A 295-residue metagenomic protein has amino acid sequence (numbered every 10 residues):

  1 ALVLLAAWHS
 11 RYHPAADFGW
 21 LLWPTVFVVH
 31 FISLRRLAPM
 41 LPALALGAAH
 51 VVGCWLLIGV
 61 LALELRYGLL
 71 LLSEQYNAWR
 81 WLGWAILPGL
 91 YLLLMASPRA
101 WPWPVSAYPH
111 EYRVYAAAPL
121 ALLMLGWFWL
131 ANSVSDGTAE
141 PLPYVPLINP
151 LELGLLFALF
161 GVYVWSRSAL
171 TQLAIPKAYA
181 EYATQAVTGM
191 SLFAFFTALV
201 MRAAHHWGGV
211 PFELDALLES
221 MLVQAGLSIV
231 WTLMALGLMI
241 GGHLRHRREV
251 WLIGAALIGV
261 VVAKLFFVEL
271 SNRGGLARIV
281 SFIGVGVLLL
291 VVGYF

Functional and structural regions predicted by a protein language model:
A1-F295: Alpha-helical transmembrane segments of multi-pass membrane proteins
